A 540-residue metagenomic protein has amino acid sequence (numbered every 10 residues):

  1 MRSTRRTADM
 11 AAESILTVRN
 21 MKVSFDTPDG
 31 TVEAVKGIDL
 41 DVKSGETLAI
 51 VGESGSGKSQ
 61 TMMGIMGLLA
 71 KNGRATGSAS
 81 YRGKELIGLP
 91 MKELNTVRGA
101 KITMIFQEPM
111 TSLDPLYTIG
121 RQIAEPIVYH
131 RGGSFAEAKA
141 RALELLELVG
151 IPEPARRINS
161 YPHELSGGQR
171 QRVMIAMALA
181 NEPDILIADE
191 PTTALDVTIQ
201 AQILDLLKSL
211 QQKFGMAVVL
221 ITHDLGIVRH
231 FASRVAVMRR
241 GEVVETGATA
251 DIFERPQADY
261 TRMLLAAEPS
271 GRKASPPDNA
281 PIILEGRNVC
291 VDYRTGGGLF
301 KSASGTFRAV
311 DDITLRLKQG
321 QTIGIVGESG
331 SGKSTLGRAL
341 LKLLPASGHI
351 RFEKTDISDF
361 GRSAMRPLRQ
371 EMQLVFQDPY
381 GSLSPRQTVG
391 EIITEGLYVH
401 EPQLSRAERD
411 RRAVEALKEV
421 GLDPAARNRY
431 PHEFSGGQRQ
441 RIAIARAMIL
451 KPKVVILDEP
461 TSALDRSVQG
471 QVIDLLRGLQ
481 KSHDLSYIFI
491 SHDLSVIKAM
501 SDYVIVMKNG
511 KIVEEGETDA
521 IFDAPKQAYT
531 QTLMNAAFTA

Functional and structural regions predicted by a protein language model:
R74-E85, G348-I357: Conserved ABC transporter NBD signature motif
E137-R156, D356, A407-A425, M534-N535: Conserved ABC ATPase "signature" region
S160-L165, Q169, Y430-F434, Q438: Conserved ABC ATPase signature
A180-D184, I449-K453: A short, proline-enriched helix->beta-strand linker immediately N-terminal to the Walker B motif in ABC-type P-loop
V228-H230, I497-A499: A short, surface-exposed alpha-helical micro-motif characterized by mixed small hydrophobic and charged/polar residues
V243-G247, R255, E515-G516, A524: ABC ATPase "signature
